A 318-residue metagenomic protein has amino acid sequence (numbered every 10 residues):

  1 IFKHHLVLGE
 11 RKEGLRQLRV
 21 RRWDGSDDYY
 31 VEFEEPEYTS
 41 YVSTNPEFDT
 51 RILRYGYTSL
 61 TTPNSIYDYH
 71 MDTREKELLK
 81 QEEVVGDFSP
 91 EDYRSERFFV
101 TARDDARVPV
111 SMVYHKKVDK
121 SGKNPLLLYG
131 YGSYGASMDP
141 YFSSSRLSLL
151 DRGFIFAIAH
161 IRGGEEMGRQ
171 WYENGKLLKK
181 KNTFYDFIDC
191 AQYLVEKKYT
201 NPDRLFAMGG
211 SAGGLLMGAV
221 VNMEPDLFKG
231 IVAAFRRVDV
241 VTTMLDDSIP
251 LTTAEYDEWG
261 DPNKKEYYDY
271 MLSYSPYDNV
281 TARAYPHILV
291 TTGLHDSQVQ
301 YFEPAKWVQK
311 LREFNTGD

Functional and structural regions predicted by a protein language model:
I1-P109, V113-K123, Y134-R152, Q192-E196: Peripheral, non-catalytic segments that deliver or gate enzyme domains
L126, L150-H160: A fold-wide structural signal in alpha/beta-hydrolase
L126-L128, L289: Conserved beta-strand elements of the Class I
G130-G132, T292: The conserved beta1-alpha1 loop
G132-Y134, A212-G213: Acidic helix/loop microenvironments that form the catalytic cleft of cell-wall polysaccharide enzymes
I158-D318: Active-site-proximal cap/loop segments of hydrolase catalytic domains
